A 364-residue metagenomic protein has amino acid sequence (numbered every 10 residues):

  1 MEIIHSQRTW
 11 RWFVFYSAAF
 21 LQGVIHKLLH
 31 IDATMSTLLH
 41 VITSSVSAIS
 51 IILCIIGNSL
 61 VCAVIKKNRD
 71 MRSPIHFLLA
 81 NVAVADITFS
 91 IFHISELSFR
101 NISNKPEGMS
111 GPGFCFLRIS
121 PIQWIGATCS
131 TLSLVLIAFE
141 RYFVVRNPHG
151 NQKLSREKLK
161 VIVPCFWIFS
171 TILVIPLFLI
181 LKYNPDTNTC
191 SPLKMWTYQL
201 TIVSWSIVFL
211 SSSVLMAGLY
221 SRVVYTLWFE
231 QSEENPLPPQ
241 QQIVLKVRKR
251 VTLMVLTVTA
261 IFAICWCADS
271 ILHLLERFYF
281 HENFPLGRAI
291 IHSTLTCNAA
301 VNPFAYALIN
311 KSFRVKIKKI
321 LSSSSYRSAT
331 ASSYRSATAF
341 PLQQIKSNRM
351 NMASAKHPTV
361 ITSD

Functional and structural regions predicted by a protein language model:
M1-M35, D70, F229-R250, K311-D364: Intrinsically disordered regulatory tails of 7TM GPCRs
L29-D32, S103-P121, I125, N147 (+2 more regions): Loop architecture of class A 7-transmembrane GPCRs
L38-K67: First transmembrane helix
H40-A48, I75-L136: Extracellular TM2-ECL1-early TM3 structural module of rhodopsin-like
I51-L53, N81-H93, T128, I162-V174 (+3 more regions): Alpha-helical transmembrane segments of multi-pass membrane proteins
A127-I162: Class A GPCR helix-loop hinge within the 7TM core
S133-V145, F178-Y183, S204-P238, T252-E276 (+1 more regions): Class A (rhodopsin-like) GPCR signature focused on the TM5-ICL3 interface and adjacent 7TM helical core
